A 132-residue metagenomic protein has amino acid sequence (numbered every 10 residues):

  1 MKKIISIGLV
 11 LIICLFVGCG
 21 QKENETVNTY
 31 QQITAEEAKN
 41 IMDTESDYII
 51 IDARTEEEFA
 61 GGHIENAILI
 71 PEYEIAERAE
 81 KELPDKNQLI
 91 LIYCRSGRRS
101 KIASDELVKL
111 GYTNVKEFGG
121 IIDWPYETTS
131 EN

Functional and structural regions predicted by a protein language model:
K3-G8, F16-E36, I41, Y48 (+2 more regions): Rhodanese-like catalytic fold shared by cysteine-dependent sulfurtransferases and DSP/PTP-type phosphatases
